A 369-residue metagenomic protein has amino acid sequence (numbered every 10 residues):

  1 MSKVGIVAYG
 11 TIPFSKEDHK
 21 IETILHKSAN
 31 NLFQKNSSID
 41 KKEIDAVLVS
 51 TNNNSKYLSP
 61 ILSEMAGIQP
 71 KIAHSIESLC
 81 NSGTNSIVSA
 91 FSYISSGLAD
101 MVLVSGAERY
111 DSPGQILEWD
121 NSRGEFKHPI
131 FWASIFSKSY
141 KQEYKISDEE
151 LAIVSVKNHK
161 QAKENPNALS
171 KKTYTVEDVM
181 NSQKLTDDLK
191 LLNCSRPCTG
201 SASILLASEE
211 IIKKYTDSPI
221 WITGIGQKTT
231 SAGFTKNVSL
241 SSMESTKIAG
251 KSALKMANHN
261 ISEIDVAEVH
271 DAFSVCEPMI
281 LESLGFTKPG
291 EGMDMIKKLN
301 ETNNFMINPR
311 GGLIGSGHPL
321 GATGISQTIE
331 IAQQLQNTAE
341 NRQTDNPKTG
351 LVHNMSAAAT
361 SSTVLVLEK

Functional and structural regions predicted by a protein language model:
M1-A73, S105-R196, A202-S203, Y215-S316 (+4 more regions): Conserved "HGTGT" condensation-loop signature of ketosynthase/thiolase-family condensing enzymes that catalyze
P60, S86-I94: Thiamine diphosphate
I68-V88: Aromatic/His-enriched, Gly/Pro-containing loop or helix-boundary segments that lie immediately adjacent to catalytic
N81, S92, G106-E108: Beta-hairpin (beta-strand-turn-beta-strand) motif
N81-N85, P197-C198, L320-I325: A glycine-rich, Thr/Ser-enriched phosphate-binding loop motif common to dinucleotide/cofactor-binding enzymes
S92-V104: Hydrophobic or amphipathic alpha-helical targeting/insertion segments
S201-E209: Conserved beta strand-loop-helix elements of the APE1-like EEP
E209-E210, Y215: Glycine-rich active-site/cofactor-binding loop and its immediate structural neighborhood
